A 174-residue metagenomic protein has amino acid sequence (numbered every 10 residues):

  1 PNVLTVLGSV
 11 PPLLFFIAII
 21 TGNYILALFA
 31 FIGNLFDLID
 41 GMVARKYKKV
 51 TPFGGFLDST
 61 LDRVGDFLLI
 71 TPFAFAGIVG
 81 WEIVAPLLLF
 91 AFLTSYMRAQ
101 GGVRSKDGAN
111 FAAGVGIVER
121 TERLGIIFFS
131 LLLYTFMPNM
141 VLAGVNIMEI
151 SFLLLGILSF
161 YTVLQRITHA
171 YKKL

Functional and structural regions predicted by a protein language model:
P1-T5, F29-G33, S59, L87 (+3 more regions): Alpha-helical transmembrane segments of multi-pass membrane proteins, especially transporters and channels
V3-F53, W81-P86, G144-F160: Membrane-embedded alpha-helical segments that form the functional core of polytopic membrane enzymes, especially those
D40-D62, A109-V118: Juxtamembrane helix-capping/reentrant segments at transmembrane boundaries
R63-L174: A feature for the membrane-embedded catalytic helix bundles of lipid/isoprenoid biosynthetic enzymes
